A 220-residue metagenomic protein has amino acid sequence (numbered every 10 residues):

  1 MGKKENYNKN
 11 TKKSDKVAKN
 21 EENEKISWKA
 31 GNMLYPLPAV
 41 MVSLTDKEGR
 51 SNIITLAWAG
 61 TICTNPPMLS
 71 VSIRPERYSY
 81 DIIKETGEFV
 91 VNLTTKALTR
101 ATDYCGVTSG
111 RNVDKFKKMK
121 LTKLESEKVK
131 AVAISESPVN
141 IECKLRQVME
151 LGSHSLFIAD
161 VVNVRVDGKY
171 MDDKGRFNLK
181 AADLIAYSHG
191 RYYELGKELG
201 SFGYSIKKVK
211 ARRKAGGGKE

Functional and structural regions predicted by a protein language model:
G2-E220: Basic, polyanion-binding surface patches
